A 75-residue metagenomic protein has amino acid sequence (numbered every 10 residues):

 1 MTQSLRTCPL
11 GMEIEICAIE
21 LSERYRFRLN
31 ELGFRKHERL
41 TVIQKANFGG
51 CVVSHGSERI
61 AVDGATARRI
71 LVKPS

Functional and structural regions predicted by a protein language model:
M1-T2, R24-R28: Short alpha-helix capping/helix-loop boundary micro-motifs
Q3, E13, K45-S75: C-terminal structural segments of small proteins and small subunits
L5, L29-G33: Short, surface-exposed secondary-structure edge patches
T7, A18, V42-Q44, P74: A residue-level detector for short acidic-glycine micro-motifs
M12-R26: Short, structured beta-strand/loop micro-motifs enriched in basic residues and often containing a Trp
